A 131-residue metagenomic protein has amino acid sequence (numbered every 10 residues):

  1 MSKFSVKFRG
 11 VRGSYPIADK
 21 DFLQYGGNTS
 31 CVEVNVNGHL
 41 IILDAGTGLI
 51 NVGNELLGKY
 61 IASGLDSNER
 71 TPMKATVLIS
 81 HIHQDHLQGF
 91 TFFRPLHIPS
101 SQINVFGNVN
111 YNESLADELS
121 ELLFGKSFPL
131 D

Functional and structural regions predicted by a protein language model:
M1-D131: Binuclear metal-dependent hydrolase catalytic cores
